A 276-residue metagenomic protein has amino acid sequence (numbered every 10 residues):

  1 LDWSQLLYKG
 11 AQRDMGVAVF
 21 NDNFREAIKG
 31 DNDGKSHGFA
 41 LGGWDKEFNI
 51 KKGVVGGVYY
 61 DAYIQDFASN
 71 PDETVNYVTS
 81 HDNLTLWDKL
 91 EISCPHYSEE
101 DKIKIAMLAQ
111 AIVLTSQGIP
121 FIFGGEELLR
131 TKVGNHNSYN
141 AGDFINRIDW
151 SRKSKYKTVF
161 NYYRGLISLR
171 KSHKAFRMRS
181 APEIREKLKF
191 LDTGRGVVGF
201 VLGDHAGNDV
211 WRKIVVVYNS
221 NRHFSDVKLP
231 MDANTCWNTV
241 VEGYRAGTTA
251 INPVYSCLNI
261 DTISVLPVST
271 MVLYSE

Functional and structural regions predicted by a protein language model:
L1-A68, E126-G165, P230-M231: Active-site-proximal helices and loops of the catalytic beta/alpha 8
G30, S80, L169-H173: A structural signal for alpha-helix termini and helix-coil/disorder junctions
D33, H37-Y97, K102-A106, I112-S116 (+1 more regions): Glycine-rich, aromatic-lined ligand/substrate-binding cores of catalytic and carbohydrate-binding domains
K102-I103, L114-I122, E126-L128, K132-E276: Carbohydrate-interacting/catalytic domains
